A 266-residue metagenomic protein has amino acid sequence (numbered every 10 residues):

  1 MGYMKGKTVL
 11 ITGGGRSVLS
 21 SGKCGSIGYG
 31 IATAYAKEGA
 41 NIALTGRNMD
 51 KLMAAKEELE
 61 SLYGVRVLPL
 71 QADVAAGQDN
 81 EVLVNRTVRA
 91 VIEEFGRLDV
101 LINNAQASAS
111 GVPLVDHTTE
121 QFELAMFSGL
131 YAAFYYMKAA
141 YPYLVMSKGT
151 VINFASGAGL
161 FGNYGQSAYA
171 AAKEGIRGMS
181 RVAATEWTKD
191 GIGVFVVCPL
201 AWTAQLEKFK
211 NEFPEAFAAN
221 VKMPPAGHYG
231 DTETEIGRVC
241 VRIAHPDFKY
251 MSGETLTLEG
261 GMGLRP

Functional and structural regions predicted by a protein language model:
G2-A43: Canonical Rossmann dinucleotide-binding motif of NAD(H)/NADP(H)-dependent dehydrogenases/reductases, specifically
S20, G111, F161, K222-M223 (+2 more regions): Short C-terminal tail/terminal secondary-structure segment of NAD(P)H-dependent dehydrogenase/reductase domains
D73-V74, E215-T234: Catalytic Tyr-x(3-8)-Lys segment
T87, V112-L114, T118-E123, F217-N220: Substrate-binding pocket helix/loop in short-chain dehydrogenase/reductase
D99, V115-F134, I152, I176: Catalytic Tyr-X3-Lys loop
M137, A172, S180: Active-site helix of classical SDR
S156: Residue(s) in the substrate-gating loop at a strand-loop-helix junction that position the organic substrate next
T188-G193, M251-G253: Short, small/polar-rich loop/turn modules that mediate ligand/substrate recognition or access, typified
